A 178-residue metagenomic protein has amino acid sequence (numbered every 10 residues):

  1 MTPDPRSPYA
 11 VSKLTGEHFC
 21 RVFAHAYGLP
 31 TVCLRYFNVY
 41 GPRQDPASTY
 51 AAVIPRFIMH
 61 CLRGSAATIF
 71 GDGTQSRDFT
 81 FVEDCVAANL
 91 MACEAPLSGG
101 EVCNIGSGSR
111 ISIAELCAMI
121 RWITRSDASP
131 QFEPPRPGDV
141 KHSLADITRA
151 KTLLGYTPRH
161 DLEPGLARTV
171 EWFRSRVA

Functional and structural regions predicted by a protein language model:
M1-C33, D45, T49-Y50: Catalytic helix-loop patch of NAD(P)-dependent Rossmann-fold dehydrogenases
R35-Y40: Conserved SDR Rossmann-fold cofactor-binding beta-strand/turn motif
G41-R43, P137: Short beta-strand->alpha-helix junction loop in the catalytic core of nucleotide-activated group-transfer enzymes
Q44-D45, A67: Activation segment of protein kinase catalytic domains
T49-A52, T148: Short, hinge-like loop/turn segments at secondary-structure boundaries
M59-A178: C-terminal substrate-binding subdomain of Rossmann-fold SDR/epimerase-dehydratase oxidoreductases
